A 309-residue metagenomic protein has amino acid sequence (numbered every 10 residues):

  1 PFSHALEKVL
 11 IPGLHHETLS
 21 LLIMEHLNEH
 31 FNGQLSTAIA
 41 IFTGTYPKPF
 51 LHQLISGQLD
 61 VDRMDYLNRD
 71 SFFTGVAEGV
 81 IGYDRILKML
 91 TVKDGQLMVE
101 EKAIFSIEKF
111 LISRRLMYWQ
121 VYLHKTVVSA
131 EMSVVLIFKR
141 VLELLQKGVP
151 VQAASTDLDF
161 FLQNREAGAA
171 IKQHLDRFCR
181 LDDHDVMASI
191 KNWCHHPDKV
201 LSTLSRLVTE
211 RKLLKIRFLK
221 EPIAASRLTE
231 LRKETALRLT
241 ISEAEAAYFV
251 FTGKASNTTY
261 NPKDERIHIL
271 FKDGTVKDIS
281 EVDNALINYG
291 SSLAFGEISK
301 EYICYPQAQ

Functional and structural regions predicted by a protein language model:
F2-Q309: Histidine-centered, transition-metal-coordinating active-site segments
